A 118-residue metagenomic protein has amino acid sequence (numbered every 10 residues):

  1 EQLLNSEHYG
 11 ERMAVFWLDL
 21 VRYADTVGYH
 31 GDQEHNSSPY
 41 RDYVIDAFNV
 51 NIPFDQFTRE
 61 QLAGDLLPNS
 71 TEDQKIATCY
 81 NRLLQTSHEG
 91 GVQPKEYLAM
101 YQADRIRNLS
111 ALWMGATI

Functional and structural regions predicted by a protein language model:
E1-I118: Short, structured secondary-structure elements that scaffold catalytic or ligand/cofactor-binding regions
